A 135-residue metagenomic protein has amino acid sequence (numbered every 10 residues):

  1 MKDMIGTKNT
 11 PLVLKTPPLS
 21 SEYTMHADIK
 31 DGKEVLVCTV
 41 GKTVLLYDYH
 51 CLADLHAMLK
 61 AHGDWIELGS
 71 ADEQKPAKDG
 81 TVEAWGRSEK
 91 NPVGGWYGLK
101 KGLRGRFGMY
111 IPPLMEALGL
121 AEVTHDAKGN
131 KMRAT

Functional and structural regions predicted by a protein language model:
K2-A77: Long, low-complexity, charged/polar intrinsically disordered regions in eukaryotic proteins
K8-T10, M132-T135: Short flexible/disordered coil segments
I29, A71, N91, G102-L103 (+1 more regions): A generic structural signal for solvent-exposed, polar alpha-helical segments
D31-V35, G95-W96, R133-T135: Charged, low-complexity intrinsically disordered segments and flexible loops
G80, A84-R106: Short helix-coil junctions and helix-kink-helix linkers
G108, K128, A134-T135: Nucleic acid-binding interface residues in structured DNA/RNA-binding domains, emphasizing the DNA-engaging scaffolds
M109-P113: Short, hydrophobic-biased segments on the C-terminal half of alpha helices that form "recognition helices"
E116-N130: A short, conserved structural fragment
